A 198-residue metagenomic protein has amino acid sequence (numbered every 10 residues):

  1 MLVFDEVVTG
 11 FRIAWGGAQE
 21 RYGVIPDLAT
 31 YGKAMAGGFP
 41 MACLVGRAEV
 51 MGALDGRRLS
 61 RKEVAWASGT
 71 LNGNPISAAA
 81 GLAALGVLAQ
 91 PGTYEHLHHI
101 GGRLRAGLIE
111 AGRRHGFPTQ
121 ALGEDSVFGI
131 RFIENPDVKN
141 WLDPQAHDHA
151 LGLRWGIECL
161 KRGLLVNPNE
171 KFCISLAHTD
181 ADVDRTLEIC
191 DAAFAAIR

Functional and structural regions predicted by a protein language model:
M1-R198: Conserved N-terminal phosphate-binding loop of PLP-dependent enzymes in the Aspartate aminotransferase
